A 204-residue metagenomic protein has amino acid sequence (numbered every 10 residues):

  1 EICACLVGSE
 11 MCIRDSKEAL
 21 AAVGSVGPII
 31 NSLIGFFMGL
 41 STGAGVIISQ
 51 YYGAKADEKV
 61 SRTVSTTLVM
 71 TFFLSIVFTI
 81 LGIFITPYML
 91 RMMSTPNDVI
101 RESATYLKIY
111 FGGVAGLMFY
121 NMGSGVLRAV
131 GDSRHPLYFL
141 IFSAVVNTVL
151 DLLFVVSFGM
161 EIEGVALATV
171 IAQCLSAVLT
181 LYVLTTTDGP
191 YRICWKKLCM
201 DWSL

Functional and structural regions predicted by a protein language model:
E1, I48-A115, S157-L204: Short alpha-helical transmembrane segments in multi-pass integral membrane proteins
E1-G8, C12-I13: Single conserved hydrophobic/aromatic residue that forms the stacking wall/gate of nucleotide- or nucleobase-binding
S9, G43, S203-L204: Core transmembrane alpha-helical segments of multi-pass membrane transporters/permeases
E10, G45-V46, T86-P87, S124 (+1 more regions): Interfacial helix-capping/hinge residues at the ends of transmembrane alpha-helices
E10-N31, N97-E102, I162-E163: Interfacial/gating helices of multi-pass transporter permease domains
L20-I80, L117-P136: Small-residue-rich hydrophobic transmembrane alpha-helices
S32-G35, N147-L152, A177-L181: Hydrophobic transmembrane alpha-helices of multi-pass small-molecule transporters
T71, V126-L152, L167-V170: Alpha-helical transmembrane segments of multi-pass membrane transporters/permeases
